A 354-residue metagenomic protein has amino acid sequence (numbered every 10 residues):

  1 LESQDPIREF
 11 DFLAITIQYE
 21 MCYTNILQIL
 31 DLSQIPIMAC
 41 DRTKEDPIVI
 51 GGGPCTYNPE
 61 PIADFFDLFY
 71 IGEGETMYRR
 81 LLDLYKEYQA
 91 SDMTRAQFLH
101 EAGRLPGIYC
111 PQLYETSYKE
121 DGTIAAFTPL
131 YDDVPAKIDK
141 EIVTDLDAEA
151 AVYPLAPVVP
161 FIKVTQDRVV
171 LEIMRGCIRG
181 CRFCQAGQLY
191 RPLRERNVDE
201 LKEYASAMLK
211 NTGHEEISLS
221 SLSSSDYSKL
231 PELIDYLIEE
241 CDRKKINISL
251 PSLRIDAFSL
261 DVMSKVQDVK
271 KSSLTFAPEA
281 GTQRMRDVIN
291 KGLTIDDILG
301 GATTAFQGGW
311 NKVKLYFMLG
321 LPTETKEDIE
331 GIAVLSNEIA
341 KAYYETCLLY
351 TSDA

Functional and structural regions predicted by a protein language model:
E2-Y131: Glycine-rich beta-alpha loop elements in corrinoid/cobalamin-binding modules across cobalamin-dependent enzymes
Q4-I7, C40-R42, E60-I62, Y70 (+7 more regions): A general structural signal for short secondary-structure junctions and capping/turn motifs
L13, I17-Q18, I26, D67 (+7 more regions): Conserved structural-core and active-site-/substrate-pathway-adjacent residues in large, well-folded domains of enzymes
Q18, P111-L113, M174-G176, L222 (+2 more regions): Structured loops at beta-to-helix junctions and adjacent beta-edge loops in soluble globular domains
P111, S117, D121-V170: N-terminal [4Fe-4S]-dependent radical SAM core
K163-D199: Canonical Radical SAM [4Fe-4S] cluster-binding loop centered on the CxxxCxxC motif and its immediate flanking residues
Q188-L349: Conserved non-cysteine loop/helix-boundary elements of the Radical SAM core domain that shape
Y350-A354: Conserved small/polar residues in nucleotide/adenosyl-binding loops
